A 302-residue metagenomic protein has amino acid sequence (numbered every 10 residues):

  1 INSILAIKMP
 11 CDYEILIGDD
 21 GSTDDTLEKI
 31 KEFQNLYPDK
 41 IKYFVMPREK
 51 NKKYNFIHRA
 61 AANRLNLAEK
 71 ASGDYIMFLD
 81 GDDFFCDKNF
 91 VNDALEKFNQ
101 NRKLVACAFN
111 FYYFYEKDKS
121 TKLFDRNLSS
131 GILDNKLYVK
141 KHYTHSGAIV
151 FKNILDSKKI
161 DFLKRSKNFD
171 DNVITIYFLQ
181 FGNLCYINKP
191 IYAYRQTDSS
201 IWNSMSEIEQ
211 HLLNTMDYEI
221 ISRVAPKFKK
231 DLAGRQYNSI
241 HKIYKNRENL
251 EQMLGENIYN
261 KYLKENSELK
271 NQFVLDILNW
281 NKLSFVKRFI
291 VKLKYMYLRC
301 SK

Functional and structural regions predicted by a protein language model:
N2-D12: Short, acidic, metal-binding catalytic loop of nucleotide-sugar glycosyltransferases
D12-G21, F44-M46, G81: Short beta-strand/loop segment that forms part of the nucleotide-sugar
D19-E28, R48-K50: A conserved acidic beta->alpha catalytic loop
P47-A71: Glycine-rich, basic loop-to-helix element that forms the pyrophosphate-binding segment of sugar-nucleotide handling
A61, F109, R126-I208: Conserved nucleotide-sugar donor-binding catalytic segment
I76: Short aromatic/hydrophobic "clamp" motif used to bind/position activated sugar donors
F84, N89-K122: Conserved donor NDP-sugar-binding/catalytic core segment of glycosyltransferases
S166-N168, V173, Q180, P190 (+1 more regions): C-terminal subregions of glycosyltransferases and related glycan-biosynthesis enzymes
